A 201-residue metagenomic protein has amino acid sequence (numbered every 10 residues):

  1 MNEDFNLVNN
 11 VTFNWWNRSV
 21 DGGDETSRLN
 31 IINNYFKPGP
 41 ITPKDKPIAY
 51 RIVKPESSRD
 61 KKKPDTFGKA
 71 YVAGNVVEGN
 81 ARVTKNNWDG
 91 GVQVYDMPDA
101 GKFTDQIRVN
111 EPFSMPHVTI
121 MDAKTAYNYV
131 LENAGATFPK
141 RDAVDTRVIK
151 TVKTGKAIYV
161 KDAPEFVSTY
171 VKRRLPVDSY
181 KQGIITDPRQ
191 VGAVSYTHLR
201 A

Functional and structural regions predicted by a protein language model:
M1-N2, W16-E25, P40-A49, A81-N87: Short glycine/acidic-rich loop motifs that flank beta-strands on beta-rich extracellular proteins
M1-W16, R28-P40, K69-G79: Right-handed parallel beta-helix
G23-S27, K61-G68: Short amphipathic alpha-helix initiation/capping segments at coil-to-helix junctions
Y35-F36, P64-D105: C-terminal, active-site-flanking charged/polar segments
R51-V53: Aromatic-rich beta-strand patches that line glycan-recognition/binding surfaces of extracellular proteins
P55-K61: Surface-exposed intrinsically disordered loops and tails
G90-S195: C-terminal functional modules
T197-A201: Conserved small/polar residues in nucleotide/adenosyl-binding loops
